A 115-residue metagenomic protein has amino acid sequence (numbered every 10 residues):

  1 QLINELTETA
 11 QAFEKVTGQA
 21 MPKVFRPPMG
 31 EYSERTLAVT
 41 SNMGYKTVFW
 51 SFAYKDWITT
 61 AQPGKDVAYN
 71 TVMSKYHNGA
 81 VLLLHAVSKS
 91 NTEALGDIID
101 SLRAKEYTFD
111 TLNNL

Functional and structural regions predicted by a protein language model:
Q1-L115: Catalytic domains of cell-wall/extracellular-matrix polysaccharide-remodeling enzymes, centered on de-N-acetylation
